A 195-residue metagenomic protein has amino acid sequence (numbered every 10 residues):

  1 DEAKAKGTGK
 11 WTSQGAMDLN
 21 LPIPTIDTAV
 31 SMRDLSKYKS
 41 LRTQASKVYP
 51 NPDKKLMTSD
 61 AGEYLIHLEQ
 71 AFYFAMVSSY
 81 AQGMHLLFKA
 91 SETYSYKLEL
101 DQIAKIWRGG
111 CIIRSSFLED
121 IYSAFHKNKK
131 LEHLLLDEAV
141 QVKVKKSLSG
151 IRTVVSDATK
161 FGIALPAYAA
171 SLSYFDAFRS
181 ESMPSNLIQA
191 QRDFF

Functional and structural regions predicted by a protein language model:
D1-T159, A164-L165: C-terminal substrate-binding/catalytic lobe of Rossmann-fold NAD(P)-dependent dehydrogenases
K145, G150-F195: C-terminal amphipathic alpha-helical interaction region
